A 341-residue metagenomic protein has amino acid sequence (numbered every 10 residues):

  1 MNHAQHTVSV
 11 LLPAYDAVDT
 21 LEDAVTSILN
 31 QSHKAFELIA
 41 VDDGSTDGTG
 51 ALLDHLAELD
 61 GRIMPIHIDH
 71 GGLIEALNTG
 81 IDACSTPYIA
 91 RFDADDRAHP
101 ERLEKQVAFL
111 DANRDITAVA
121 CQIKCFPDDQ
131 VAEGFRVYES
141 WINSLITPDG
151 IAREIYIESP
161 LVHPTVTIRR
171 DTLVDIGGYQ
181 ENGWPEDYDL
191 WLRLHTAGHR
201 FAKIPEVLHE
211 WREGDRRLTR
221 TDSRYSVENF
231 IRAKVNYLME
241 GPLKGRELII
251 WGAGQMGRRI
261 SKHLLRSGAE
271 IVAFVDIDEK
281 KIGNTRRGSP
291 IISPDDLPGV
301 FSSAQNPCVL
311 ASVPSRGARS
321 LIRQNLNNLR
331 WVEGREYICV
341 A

Functional and structural regions predicted by a protein language model:
M1-L29: N-proximal low-complexity "stem/linker" segments adjacent to membrane-targeting elements
S27, D42-A51, H70, D93: A conserved acidic beta->alpha catalytic loop
G48, D96-F109: Acidic donor-binding/catalytic loop of UDP-sugar-dependent glycosyltransferases, especially processive GT2
G50-A83: Conserved donor nucleotide-binding strand/loop of the catalytic core
L73-A76, D82, K105-F109, R114-T172: Flexible acidic/His/Gly-enriched loops in nucleotide-sugar-dependent glycosyltransferase catalytic domains
I89: Short aromatic/hydrophobic "clamp" motif used to bind/position activated sugar donors
W184-L190: Acidic donor-binding loop at a coil-to-helix junction in glycosyltransferase catalytic cores that engages
E206-D215, T219-K244: Catalytic core of nucleotide-sugar-dependent glycosyltransferases
